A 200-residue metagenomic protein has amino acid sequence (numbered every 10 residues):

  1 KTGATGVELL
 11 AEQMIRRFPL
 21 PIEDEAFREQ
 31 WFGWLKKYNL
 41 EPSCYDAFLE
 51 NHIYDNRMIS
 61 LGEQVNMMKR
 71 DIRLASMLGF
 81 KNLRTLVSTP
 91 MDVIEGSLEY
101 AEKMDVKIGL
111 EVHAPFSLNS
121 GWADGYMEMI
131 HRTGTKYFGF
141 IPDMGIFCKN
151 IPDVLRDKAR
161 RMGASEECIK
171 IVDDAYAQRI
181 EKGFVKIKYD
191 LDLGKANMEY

Functional and structural regions predicted by a protein language model:
K1, D46-L49: Boundary/entry segment of secreted carbohydrate-active catalytic domains
K1-Q13, R73-K81: Catalytic domains of carbohydrate-active enzymes, especially glycoside hydrolases
G3, Y38-N39, G79, D105: Glycine-centered loop/turn motif at secondary-structure junctions
V7-L9, P42-A47, K81-V87: Short beta-strand segments at enzyme active-site cores
E8-K36: Glycine-rich, proline-tolerant flexible connector loops at the mouths of alpha/beta enzymes
L35-S43: Glycine-rich, aromatic-flanked loop segments that form ligand/cofactor-binding clefts across common enzyme folds
E50-P142, I146-A159, G163-R179, G183-N197: Active-site acidic/histidine proton-transfer and metal-coordination neighborhood in alpha/beta enzyme cores
